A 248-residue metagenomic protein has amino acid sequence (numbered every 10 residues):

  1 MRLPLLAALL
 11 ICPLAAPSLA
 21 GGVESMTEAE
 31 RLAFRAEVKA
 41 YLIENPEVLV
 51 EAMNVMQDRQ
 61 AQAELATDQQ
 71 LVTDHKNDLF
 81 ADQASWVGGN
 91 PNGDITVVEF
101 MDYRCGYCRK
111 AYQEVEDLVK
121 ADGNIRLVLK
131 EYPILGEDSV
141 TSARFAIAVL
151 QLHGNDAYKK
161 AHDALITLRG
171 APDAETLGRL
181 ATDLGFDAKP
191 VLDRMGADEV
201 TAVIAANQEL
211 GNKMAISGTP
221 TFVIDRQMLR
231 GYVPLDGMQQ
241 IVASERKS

Functional and structural regions predicted by a protein language model:
R2-L5, C12, P17-N77: N-terminal targeting signals for export/organelle localization
L3-P4, A20-A40, R179-S248: C-terminal cap of thioredoxin/glutaredoxin-like
E28-L32, I43, I95, G106-R109 (+6 more regions): Soluble non-cytosolic domains of exported or imported proteins
N77-I95, V119, Q208: A short beta-strand-turn-helix
V97, C105, F222: Conserved S/T- and glycine-rich ATP-binding loop of Class I adenylate-forming
V98, R109-T182, D187, N212-S217 (+1 more regions): Structural alpha/beta surface segment adjacent to cysteine/selenocysteine redox centers across thiol/disulfide enzymes
M101-R104, G218: Short pre-active-site segment immediately N-terminal to redox-active cysteine/selenocysteine motifs in thiol-based
D102-Y103, Y132-P133, Q227: Solvent-exposed coil/turn segments that connect beta secondary-structure elements in extracytoplasmic/periplasmic
